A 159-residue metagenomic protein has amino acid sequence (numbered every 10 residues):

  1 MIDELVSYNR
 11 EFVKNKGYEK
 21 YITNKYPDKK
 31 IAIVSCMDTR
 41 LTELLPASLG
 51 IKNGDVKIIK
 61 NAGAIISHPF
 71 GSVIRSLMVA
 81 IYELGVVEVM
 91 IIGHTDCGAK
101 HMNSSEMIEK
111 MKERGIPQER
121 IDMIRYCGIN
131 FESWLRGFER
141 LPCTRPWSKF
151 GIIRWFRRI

Functional and structural regions predicted by a protein language model:
M1-K29, A64-V73, Y82-V86, A99-I159: Divalent-metal-activated hydrolytic enzyme cores
Y26-T39: N-terminal low-complexity or amphipathic/hydrophobic leaders
V34-C36, K60, I92-H94: Short beta-strand segments
M37-R40, A64, T95-D96: Short glycine-enriched loops at secondary-structure junctions
T42-L45, K100-M102: Short glycine-/acidic-enriched loop or helix-start segments at secondary-structure transitions that form or flank
P46-I51: Short Gly/aromatic-enriched secondary-structure transition segments
V56-G63: A short beta-strand-loop structural module common to alpha/beta enzyme folds
